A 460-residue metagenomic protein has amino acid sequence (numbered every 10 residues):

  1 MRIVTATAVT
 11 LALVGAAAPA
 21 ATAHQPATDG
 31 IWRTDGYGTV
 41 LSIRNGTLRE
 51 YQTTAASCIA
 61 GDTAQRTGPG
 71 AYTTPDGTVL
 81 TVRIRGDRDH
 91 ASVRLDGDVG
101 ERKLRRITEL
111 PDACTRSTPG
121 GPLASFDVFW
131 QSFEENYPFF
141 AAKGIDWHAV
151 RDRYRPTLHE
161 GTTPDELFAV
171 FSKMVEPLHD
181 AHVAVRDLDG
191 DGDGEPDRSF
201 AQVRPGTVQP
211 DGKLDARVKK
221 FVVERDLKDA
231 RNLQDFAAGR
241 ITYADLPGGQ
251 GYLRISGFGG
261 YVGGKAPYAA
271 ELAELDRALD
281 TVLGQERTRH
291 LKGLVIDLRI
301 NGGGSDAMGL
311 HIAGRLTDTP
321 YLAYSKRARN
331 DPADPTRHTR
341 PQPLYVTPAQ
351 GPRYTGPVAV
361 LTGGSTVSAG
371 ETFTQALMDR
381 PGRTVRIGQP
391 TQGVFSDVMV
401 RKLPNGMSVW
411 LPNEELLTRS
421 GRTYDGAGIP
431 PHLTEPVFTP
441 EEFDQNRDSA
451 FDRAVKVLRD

Functional and structural regions predicted by a protein language model:
M1-A23: Secretory targeting and sorting signals
I3, H24-L294, L298-G302, D306-A328 (+2 more regions): Flexible, low-complexity junctional segments that flank or bridge functional domains
M174, V358, T366-R380: Cysteine-centered nucleophilic/redox motifs
V183, V367, P381-V394: Short, well-structured beta-strand/strand-turn elements
Y252-S256, G293-R299, P357-L361, A376 (+2 more regions): Soluble periplasmic/extracytoplasmic beta-strand elements of cell-envelope proteins
G303-L361, S365, M399-K402, N413-L417 (+1 more regions): Gly/Ser/Thr-rich loop/hinge elements
T374, G388-P404, V409-L411, G426-P431: C-terminal soluble interaction/assembly domains
D425-D460: Low-complexity, Gly/Ser/Thr/Pro-rich intrinsically disordered linker/tail segments
